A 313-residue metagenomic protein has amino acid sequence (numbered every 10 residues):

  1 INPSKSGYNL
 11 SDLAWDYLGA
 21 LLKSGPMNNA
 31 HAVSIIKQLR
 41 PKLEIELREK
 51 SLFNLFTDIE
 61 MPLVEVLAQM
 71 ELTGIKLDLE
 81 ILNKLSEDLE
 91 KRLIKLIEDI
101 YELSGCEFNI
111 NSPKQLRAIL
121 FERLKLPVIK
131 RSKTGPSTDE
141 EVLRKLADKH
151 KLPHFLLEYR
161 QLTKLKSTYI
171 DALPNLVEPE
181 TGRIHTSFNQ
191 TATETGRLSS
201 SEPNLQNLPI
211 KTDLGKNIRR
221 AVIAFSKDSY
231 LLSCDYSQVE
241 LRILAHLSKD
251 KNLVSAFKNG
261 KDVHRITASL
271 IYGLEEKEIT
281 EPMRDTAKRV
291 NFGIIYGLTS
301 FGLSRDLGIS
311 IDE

Functional and structural regions predicted by a protein language model:
I1-P3, N9-D12, G260-H264: Conserved beta-strand -> loop -> alpha-helix junction used to position metal-binding or nucleic-acid-contacting
P3-K5, A20-M27, L43-F53, K251-F257 (+1 more regions): Short, polar/flexible loop-turn hinges at active-site or ligand-entry regions and domain interfaces
K5, N9, L13, Y17 (+6 more regions): Conserved "right-hand" nucleotidyltransferase catalytic core of DNA-directed polymerases
E60-L63, M283-K288: Short, leucine-enriched amphipathic alpha-helices that occur as contiguous helical runs
I210-G215, K261-I266: Flexible glycine/proline-rich, aromatic-decorated loop/lid segments
S229-K261: Structured ligand/cofactor/substrate-binding pocket environments in proteins
V263-M283: Generic long, charged, amphipathic alpha-helical segments
T286-Y296: Short, amphipathic alpha-helical "recognition" segments used to contact nucleic acids or chromatin
